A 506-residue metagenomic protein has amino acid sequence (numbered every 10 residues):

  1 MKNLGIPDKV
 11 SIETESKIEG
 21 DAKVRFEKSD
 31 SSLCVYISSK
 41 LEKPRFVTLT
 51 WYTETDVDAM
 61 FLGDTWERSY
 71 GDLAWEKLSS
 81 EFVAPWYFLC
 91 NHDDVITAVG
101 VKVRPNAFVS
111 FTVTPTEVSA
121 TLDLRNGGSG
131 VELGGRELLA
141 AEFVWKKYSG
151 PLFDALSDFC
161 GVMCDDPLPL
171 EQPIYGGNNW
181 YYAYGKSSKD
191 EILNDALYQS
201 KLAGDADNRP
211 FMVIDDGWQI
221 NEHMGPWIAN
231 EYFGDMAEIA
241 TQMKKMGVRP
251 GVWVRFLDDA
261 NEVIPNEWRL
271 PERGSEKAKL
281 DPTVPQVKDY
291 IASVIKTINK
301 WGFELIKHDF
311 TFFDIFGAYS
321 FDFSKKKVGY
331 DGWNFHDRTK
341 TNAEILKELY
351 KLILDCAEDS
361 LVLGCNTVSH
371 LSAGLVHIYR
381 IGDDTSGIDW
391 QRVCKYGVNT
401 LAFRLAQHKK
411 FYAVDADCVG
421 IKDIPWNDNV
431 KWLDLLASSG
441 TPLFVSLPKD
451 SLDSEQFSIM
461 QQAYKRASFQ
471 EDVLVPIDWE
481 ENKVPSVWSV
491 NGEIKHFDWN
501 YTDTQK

Functional and structural regions predicted by a protein language model:
M1-P210, L305: Carbohydrate-recognition beta-sandwich/jelly-roll modules in extracellular/periplasmic carbohydrate-active proteins
L62-T65, D207-D216, R392, E471-E481: A generic structural motif
Y87, N208-V419, Q456: Aromatic- and carboxylate-enriched substrate-binding clefts and catalytic-loop regions of carbohydrate-active enzymes
D123-R125, G134-E137, N178, D337-K506: Active-site-proximal substrate-binding groove within the catalytic cores of carbohydrate-active enzymes
W180-Y182, G217, P448: Short strand-loop junctions, especially beta-strand C-caps/beta-turns that link beta-sheets to coils or alpha-helices
G185-K186, E222, S446-L447: Short helix/loop capping segments that flank catalytic or ligand/cofactor-binding pockets
S187-A203, P285-N299, N429-V430: Short, acidic/polar
Y198-D205, Q219, D259, W479-K483: Glycine-rich, acidic and aromatic/proline-enriched surface loops and short helix-turn segments that act as binding
